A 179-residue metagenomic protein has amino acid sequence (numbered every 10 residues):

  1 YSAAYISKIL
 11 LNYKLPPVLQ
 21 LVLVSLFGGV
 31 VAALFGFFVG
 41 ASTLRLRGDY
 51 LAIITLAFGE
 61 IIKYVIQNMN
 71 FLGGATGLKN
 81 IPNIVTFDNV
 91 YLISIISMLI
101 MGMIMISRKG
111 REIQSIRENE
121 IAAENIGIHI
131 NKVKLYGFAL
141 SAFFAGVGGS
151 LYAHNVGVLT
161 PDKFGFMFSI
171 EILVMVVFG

Functional and structural regions predicted by a protein language model:
Y1-G179: Transmembrane alpha-helices and adjacent helix-loop boundaries
